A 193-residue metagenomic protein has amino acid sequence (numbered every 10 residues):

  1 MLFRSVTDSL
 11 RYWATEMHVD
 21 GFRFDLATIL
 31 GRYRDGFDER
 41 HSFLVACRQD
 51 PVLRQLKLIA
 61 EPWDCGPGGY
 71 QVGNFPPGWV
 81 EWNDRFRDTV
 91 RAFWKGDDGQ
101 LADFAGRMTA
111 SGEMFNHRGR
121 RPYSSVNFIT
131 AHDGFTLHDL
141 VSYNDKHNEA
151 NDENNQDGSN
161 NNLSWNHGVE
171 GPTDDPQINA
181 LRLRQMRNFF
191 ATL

Functional and structural regions predicted by a protein language model:
S5-D8, Y12, R184, N188: A non-catalytic, amphipathic alpha-helix used as a structural packing/dimerization or gating element in enzyme scaffolds
T7-Y33: Active-site groove signature of glycoside hydrolases
H18, Y33, E39-L193: Conserved alpha/beta catalytic core and glycan-binding cleft of carbohydrate-active enzymes
